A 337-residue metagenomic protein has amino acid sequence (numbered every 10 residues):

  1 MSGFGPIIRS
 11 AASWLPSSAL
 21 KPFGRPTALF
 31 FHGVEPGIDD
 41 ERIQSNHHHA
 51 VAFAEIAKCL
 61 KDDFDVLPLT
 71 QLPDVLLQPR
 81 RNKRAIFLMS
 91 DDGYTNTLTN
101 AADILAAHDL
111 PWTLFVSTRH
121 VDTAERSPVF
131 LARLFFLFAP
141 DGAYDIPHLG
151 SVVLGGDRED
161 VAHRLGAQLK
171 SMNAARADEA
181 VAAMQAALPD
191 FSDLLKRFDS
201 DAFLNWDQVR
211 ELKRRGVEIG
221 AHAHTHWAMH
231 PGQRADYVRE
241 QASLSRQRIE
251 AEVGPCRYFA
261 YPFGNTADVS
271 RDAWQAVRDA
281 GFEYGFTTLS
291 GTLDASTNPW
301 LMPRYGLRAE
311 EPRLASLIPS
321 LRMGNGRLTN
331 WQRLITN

Functional and structural regions predicted by a protein language model:
S2-M89, N96, S127, A132-R133 (+2 more regions): C-terminal active-site subregion of NodB/CE4 polysaccharide deacetylases
L29, V34-E35, K83-A85, A106-A267 (+1 more regions): Metal-dependent polysaccharide deacetylase catalytic core of the NodB/CE4 family, i.e., the active-site-bearing domain
S90-G93, A223: Active-site metal-binding loops of divalent metal-dependent hydrolases
G93-T99, I104: Short acidic, Gly/Ser-rich segments with clustered Asp/Glu that frequently serve as metal-coordination loops in enzyme
D103, R210, W274-Q275: Alpha-helical segments flanking ligand/cofactor-binding loops in enzyme cores
